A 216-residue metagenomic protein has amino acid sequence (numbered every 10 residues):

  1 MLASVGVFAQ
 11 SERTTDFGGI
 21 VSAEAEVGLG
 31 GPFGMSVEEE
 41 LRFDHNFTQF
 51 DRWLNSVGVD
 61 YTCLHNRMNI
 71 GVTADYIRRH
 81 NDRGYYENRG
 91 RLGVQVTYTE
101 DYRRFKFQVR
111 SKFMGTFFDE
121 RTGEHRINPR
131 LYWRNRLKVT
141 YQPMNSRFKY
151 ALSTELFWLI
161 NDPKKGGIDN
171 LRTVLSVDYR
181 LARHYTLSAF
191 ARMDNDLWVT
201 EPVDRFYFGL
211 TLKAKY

Functional and structural regions predicted by a protein language model:
M1-R13, Y216: Bacterial Sec-dependent N-terminal signal peptides
Q10-N69, I77: Start-of-domain marker
T15-G19, D51-N55, N88-L92, I127-W133 (+2 more regions): Residues that define the transmembrane beta-barrel architecture of outer-membrane proteins
V27, Y61-C63, Y98-E100, Y141-P143 (+2 more regions): Residue-level signature of outer-membrane beta-barrel architecture
G31-V37, N66-I70, R103-F107, N145-K149 (+1 more regions): Repeated loop/turn-to-beta-strand initiation elements of outer-membrane beta-barrel proteins
V37-E39, I70-A74, V96, V109-S111 (+3 more regions): Membrane-embedded beta-strand positions of outer-membrane beta-barrel proteins
E39-H45, C63, A74-H80, E100-Y102 (+4 more regions): Transmembrane beta-strands of outer-membrane beta-barrel pores
V96, D204-Y216: Outer-membrane beta-barrel "beta-signal"
